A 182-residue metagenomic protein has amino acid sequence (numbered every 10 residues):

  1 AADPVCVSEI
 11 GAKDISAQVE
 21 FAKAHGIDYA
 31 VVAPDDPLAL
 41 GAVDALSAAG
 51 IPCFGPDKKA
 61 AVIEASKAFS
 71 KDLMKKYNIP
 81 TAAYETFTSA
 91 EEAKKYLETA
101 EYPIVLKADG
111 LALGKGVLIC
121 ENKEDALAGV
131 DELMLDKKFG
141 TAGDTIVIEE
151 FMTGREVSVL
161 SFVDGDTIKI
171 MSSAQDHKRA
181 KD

Functional and structural regions predicted by a protein language model:
A1-K58: ATP-binding N-terminal substructure of ATP-dependent carboxylate-amine bond-forming enzymes
D3, V19-E20, V62-A68, K181: Short, charged, surface-exposed secondary-structure boundary motifs
V7-D14, E85-S89, C120: Short acidic-hydrophobic, aromatic-tinged amphipathic segments that line or gate anion-handling sites
A39-L40, A93, E156-V157: Short, well-ordered alpha-helical microsegments
P56-G116: A conserved helix-loop-beta module that forms one wall/lid of the active-site cleft in ATP-utilizing catalytic domains
P80-A83, P103-V105, E121-S158, F162 (+1 more regions): Conserved ATP-binding module of the ATP-grasp superfamily
V163-T167: Short acidic-glycine loop/turn motifs at beta-strand connectors
I168-D182: ATP-dependent carboxylate/phosphate-activation module, predominantly the ATP-grasp catalytic core and closely related
